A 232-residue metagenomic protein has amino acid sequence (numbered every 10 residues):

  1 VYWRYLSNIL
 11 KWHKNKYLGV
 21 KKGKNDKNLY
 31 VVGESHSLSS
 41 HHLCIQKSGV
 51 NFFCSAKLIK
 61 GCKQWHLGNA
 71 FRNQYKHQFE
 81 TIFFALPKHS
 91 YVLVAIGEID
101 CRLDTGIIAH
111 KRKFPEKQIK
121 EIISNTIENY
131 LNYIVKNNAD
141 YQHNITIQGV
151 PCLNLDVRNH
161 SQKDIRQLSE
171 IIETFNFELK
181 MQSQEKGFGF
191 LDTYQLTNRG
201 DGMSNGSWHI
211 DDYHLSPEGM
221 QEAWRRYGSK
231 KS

Functional and structural regions predicted by a protein language model:
V1-S48: N-terminal secretory targeting modules
L29-N125: Conserved SGNH/GDSL esterase-like catalytic core that processes O-acyl groups on lipids and polysaccharides
R72-T81, E116-I134, L168-E178, Q221: Well-ordered, non-membrane alpha-helical segments in soluble/globular domains
G97-D100, I134-S169, Q195: Active-site segments of SGNH/GDSL-like serine hydrolases that catalyze O-acetyl group transfer/hydrolysis on lipids
L103-I119, D156-D164, S204-W208: Surface-exposed, active-site-proximal loop segments in enzymatic domains
G149-P151, E185-N205: Acidic carboxylate-rich catalytic motifs and surrounding loops in phosphoryl-/glycosyl-chemistry enzymes
L155-T193, E218-M220: Substrate-gating cap/lid alpha-helix
G189, N205-S232: Histidine-centered active-site loop/cap adjacent to the catalytic His in serine esterases/O-acetyl transfer systems
